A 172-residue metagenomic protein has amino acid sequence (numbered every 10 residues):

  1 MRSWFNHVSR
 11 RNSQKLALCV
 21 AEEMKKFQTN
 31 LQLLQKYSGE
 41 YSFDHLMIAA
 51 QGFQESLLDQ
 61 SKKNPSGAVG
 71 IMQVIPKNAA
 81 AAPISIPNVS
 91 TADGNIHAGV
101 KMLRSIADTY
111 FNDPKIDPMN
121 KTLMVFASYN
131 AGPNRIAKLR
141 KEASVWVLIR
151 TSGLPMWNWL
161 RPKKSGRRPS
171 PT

Functional and structural regions predicted by a protein language model:
M1-H7, N120-T172: Catalytic and substrate-binding regions of cell-wall glycan-acting enzymes that process beta-1,4-linked
R10-L58, D93-I96, F111-P114: Export/targeting segments at the very N-terminus of extracytoplasmic proteins
R11-K15, S56-K63, I106-T109, A131-V147: Secretory-pathway/luminal and periplasmic proteins that interact with or process carbohydrate-rich
A17-M24, L34-Y37, D59-K62, A81-A92 (+3 more regions): Second-shell loop/turn segments in exported
Q32-K36, A49, H97-R104, L123 (+3 more regions): Solvent-exposed, polar/charged alpha-helical surfaces in well-ordered, non-transmembrane soluble domains, broadly
F43-D44, S85, G132: Helix N-cap / loop-to-helix initiation motif
D44-A50, V69, M119-A127: Alpha-helical scaffolds flanking conserved acidic
S61-P87, G94-S105, T151: Substrate-binding/active-site groove segments that recognize and process beta-1,4-linked N-acetyl-hexosamine
